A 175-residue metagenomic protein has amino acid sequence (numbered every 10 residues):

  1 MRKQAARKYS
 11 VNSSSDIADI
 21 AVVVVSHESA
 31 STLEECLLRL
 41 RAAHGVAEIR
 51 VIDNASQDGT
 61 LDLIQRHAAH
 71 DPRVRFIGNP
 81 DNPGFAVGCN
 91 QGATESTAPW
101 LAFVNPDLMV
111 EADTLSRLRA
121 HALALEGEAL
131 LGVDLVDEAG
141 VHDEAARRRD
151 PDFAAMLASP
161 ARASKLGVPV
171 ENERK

Functional and structural regions predicted by a protein language model:
D19-A21, E48: Cell-envelope/extracellular polymer assembly enzymes that use nucleotide-activated donors
E28-A42: Short, well-formed alpha-helical segments that are part of the catalytic scaffolds of diverse glycosyltransferases
R39, D53-D62, D81: A conserved acidic beta->alpha catalytic loop
V46-A55, R75-N79: Short beta-strand/loop segment that forms part of the nucleotide-sugar
G78-S96: Glycine-rich, basic loop-to-helix element that forms the pyrophosphate-binding segment of sugar-nucleotide handling
L101: Short aromatic/hydrophobic "clamp" motif used to bind/position activated sugar donors
A112-A145: Conserved donor NDP-sugar-binding/catalytic core segment of glycosyltransferases
D150-K175: Short, flexible, basic/aromatic active-site loop/helix in glycosyltransferases
